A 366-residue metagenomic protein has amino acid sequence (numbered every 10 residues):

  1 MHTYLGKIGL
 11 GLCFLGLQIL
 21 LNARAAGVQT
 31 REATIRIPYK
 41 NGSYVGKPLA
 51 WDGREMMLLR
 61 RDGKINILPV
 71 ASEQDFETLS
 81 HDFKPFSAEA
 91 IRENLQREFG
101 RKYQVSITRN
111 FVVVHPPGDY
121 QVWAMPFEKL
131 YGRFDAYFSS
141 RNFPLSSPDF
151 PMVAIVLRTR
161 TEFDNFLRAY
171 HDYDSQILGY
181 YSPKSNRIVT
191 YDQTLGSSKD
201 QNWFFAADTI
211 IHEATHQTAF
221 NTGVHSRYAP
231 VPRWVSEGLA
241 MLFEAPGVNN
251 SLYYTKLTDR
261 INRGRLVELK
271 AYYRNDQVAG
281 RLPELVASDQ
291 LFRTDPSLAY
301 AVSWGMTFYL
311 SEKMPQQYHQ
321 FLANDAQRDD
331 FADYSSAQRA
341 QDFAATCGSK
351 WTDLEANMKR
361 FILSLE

Functional and structural regions predicted by a protein language model:
M1-G6: N-terminal secretory signal peptides that target proteins for export/translocation
G9-I19: Bacterial N-terminal signal peptides
R24-N142, N165-L167: Compositionally biased alpha-helical segments
R54, E162, V248: Surface-exposed, flexible loop/turn segments at secondary-structure boundaries
R61-D62, P117-G118, R158-T161, S311-P315: Short, flexible beta-strand-to-coil junctions
L95-Q96, G100-R227, V231-P232, D330 (+1 more regions): Juxtacatalytic substrate-recognition/specificity segment
Q176-T190, S198, F205, R227-E366: Acidic/His/Gly-enriched intrinsically disordered linker/tail segments that often contain short helix/coil "MoRF-like"
